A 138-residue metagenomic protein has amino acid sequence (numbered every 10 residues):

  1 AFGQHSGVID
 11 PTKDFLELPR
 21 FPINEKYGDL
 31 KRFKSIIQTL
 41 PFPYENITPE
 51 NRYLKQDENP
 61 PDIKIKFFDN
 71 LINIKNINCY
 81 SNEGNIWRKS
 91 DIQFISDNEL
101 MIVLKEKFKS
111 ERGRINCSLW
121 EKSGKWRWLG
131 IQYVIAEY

Functional and structural regions predicted by a protein language model:
A1-G7: Acidic, His- and aromatic-enriched active-site or binding-groove loops in soluble protein domains that engage sugars
G7-Y138: Terminal accessory/targeting
